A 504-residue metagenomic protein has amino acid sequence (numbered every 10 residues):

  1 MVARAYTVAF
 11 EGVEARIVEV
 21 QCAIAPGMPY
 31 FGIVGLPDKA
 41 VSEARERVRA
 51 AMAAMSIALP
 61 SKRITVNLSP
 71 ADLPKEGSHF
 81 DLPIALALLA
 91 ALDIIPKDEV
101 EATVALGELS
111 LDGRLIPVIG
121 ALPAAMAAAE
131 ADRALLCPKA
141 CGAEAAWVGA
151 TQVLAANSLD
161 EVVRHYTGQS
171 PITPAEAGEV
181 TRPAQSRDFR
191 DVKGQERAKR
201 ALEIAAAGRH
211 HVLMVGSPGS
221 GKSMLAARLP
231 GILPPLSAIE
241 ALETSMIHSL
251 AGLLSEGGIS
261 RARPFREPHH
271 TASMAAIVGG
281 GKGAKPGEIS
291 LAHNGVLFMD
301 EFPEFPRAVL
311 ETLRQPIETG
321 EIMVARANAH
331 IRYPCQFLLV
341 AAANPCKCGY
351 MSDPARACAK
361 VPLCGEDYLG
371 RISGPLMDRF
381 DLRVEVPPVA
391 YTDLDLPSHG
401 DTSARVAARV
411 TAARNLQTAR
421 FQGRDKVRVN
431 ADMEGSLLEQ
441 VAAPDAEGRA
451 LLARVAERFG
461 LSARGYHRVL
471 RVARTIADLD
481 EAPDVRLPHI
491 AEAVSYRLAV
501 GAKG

Functional and structural regions predicted by a protein language model:
M1-L213, S217-S223, A325, Y466 (+1 more regions): Peripheral, non-AAA+ core regions of ATP-driven protein-machinery
V34-R45, A58-P60, N67-G77, G283-A284 (+1 more regions): Basic, amphipathic alpha-helical bundle interface domains used for macromolecular binding and assembly
L59-K62, E99-V100, E130, G149-A150 (+9 more regions): Short loop/turn elements that form and flank the Walker-type P-loop nucleotide-binding site in RecA-like NTPase cores
D112, M299-P306, G349: Catalytic P-loop NTPase motifs of RecA-like helicase/translocase cores
T167-I204, G208, L236-I289: P-loop NTPase nucleotide-binding/switch module
M214-G257, T319: Walker A/P-loop
N294, D300-E301, T312: Walker B catalytic acidic pair
